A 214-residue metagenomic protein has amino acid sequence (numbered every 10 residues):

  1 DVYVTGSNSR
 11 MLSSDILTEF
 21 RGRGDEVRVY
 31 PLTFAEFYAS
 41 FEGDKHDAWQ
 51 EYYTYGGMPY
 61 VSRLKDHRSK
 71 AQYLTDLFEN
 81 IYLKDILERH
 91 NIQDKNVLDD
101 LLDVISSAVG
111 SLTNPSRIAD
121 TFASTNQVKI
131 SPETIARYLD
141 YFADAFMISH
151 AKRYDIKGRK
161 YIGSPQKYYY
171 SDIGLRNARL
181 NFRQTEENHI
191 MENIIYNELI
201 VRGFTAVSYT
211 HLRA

Functional and structural regions predicted by a protein language model:
D1: Conserved nucleotide-sensing/catalytic segment adjacent to the nucleotide-binding pocket in NTP-handling enzymes
S7-S9, S13-S111: Interdomain motor-coupling "hinge/lid" segment immediately C-terminal to the ATP-binding subdomain of NTP-driven enzymes
T75-R213: Accessory nucleic acid-recognition modules appended to NTPase machines
